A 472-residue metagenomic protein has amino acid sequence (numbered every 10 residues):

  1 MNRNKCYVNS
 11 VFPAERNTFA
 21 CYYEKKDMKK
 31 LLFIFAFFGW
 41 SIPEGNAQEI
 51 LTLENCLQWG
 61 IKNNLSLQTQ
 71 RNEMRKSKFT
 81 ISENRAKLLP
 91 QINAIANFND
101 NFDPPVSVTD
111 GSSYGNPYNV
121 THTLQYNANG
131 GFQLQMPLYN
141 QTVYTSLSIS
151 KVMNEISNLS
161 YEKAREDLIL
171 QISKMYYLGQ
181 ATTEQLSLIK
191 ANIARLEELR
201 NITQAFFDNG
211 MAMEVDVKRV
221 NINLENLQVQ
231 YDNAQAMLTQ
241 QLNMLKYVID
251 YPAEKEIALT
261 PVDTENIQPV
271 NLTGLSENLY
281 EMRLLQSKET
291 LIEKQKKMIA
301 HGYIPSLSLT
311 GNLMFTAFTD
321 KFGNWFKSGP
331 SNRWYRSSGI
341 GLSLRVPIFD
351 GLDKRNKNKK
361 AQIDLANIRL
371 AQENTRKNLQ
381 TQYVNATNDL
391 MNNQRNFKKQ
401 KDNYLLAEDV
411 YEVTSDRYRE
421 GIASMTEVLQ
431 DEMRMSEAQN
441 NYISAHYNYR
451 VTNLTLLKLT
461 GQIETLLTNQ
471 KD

Functional and structural regions predicted by a protein language model:
M1-L57, I61-N64, I443, T468-D472: Bacterial Sec-dependent N-terminal signal peptides
E24-K26, N441-D472: Acidic, low-complexity, intrinsically disordered peripheral segments
A47-N93, N97, D103, A253 (+4 more regions): Bacterial Sec-pathway N-terminal export signals of envelope proteins
Q68-N72, R85-A86, L138-R165, V215 (+3 more regions): Sec/SRP-type N-terminal targeting helices
F79, R165-N278, N393: Periplasmic alpha-helical coiled-coil/stalk elements that build and connect Gram-negative outer-membrane
I95-F132, T310-V346, Q470-D472: Small/polar, glycine/serine/threonine/aspartate-rich low-complexity segments that form flexible
F207-M211, Y418-I422, L459: A short glycine-centered flexible hinge/capping loop motif at secondary-structure junctions
V215, E420-S444: Short terminal targeting/anchoring segments
